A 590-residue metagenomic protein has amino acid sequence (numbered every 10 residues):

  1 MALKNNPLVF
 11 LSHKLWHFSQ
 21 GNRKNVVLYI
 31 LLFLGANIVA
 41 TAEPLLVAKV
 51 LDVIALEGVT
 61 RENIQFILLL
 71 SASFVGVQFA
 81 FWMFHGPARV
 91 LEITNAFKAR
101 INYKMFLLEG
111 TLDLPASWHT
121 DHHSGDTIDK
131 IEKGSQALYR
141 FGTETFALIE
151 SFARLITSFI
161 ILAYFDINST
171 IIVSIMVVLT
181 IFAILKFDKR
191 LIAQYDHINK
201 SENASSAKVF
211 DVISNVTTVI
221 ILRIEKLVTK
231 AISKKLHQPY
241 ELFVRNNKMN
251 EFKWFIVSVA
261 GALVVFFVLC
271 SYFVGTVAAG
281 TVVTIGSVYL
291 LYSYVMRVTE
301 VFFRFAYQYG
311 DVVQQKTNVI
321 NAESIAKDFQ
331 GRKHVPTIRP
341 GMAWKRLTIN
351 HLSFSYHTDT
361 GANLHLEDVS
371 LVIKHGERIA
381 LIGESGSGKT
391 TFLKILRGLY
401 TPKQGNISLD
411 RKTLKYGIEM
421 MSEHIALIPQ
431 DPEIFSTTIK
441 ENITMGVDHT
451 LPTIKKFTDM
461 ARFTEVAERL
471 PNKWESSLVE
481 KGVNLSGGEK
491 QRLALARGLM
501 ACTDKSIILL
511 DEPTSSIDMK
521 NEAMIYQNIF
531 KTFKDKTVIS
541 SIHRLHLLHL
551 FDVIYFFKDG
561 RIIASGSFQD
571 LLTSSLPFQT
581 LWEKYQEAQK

Functional and structural regions predicted by a protein language model:
M1-A40, A55-L70, A88-E92, E109 (+8 more regions): Membrane-integrated ABC transporters
Q20, K24, A116-S117, K133-T145 (+8 more regions): An intracellular "coupling" helix at the cytosolic face of ABC transporter transmembrane type-1 domains
A42-A48, V77-A80, F146-D188, V244-L290: A hydrophobic transmembrane-helix motif
E92, L112-I156: Juxtamembrane loop-to-helix connectors within ABC transporter transmembrane domains
I224, K248, R297-I325, V335: Cytosolic ends of transmembrane helices, especially the final helix of ABC transmembrane type-1 domains
T360, P432-S477, G498, C502-K505 (+1 more regions): Conserved "ABC signature" C-loop
R397: Helix-to-loop junction immediately C-terminal to a conserved catalytic motif
Q527, D535, R544, H549-K590: C-terminal portion of ABC ATPase nucleotide-binding domains
